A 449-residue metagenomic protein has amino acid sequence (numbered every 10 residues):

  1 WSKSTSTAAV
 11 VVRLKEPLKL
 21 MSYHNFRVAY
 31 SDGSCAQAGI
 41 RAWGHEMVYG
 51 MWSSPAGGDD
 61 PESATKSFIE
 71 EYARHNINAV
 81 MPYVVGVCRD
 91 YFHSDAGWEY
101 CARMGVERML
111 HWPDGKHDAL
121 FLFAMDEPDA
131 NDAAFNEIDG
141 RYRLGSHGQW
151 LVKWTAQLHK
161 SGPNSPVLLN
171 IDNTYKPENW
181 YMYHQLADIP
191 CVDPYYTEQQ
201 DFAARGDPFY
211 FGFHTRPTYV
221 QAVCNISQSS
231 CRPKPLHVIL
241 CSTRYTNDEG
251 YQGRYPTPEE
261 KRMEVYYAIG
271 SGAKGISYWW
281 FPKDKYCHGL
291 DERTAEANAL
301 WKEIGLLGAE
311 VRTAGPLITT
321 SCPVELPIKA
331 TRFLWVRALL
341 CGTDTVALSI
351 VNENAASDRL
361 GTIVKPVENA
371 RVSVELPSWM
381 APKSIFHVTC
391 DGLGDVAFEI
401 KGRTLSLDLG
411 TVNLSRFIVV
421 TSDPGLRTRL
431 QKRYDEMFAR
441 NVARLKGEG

Functional and structural regions predicted by a protein language model:
K3-A9, L18-S349, N354-P366, R371-W379 (+2 more regions): Glycan-processing catalytic domains of CAZymes
V11-R13: N-terminal leader/targeting segments
I304, G308-V311, M437-G449: Long amphipathic alpha-helices with heptad-repeat character, especially coiled-coil-forming segments used
R403-F438, V442-R444: C-terminal beta-strand-rich structural cap/linker in extracellular carbohydrate-active enzymes
